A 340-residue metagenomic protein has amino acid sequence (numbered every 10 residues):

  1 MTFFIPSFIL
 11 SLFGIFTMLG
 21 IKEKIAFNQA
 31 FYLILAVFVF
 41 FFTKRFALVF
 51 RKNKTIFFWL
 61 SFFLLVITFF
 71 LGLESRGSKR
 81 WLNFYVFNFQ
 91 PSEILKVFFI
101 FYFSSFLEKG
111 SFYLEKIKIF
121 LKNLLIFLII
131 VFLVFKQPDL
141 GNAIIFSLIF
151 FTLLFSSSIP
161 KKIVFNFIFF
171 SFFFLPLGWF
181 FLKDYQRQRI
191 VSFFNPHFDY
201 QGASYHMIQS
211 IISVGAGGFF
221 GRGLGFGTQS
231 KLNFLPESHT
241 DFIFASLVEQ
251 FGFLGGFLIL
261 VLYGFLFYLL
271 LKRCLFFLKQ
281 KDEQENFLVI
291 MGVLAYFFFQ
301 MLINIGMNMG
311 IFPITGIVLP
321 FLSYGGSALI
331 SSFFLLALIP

Functional and structural regions predicted by a protein language model:
T2-Q137, I305-P320, Y324, A328: Membrane-helix boundary/helix-loop-helix interface segments in multi-pass membrane proteins
F31-L35, Q250-L271: Hydrophobic alpha-helical transmembrane segments
Y32-I34, T55-W59, K118-V134, L140-F180: Hydrophobic alpha-helical segments of polytopic membrane proteins
F46-I56, Y113-I117, K161-V164, R273-E285: Interfacial helix-loop-helix linkers and transmembrane-helix boundary segments in multi-pass membrane proteins
V66, K96, F151-T152, F298 (+1 more regions): Hydrophobic residues within the alpha-helical transmembrane core of Major Facilitator Superfamily
S75, W81, F165-L258, E285-N286: Hydrophobic, glycine- and aromatic-enriched re-entrant/interface helices and adjoining loop segments
C274-T315: Loop-to-helix entry and N-terminal half of a specific, functionally important transmembrane alpha helix in multi-pass
G326-P340: Hydrophobic alpha-helical transmembrane segments of membrane transport and translocation systems, primarily multi-pass
